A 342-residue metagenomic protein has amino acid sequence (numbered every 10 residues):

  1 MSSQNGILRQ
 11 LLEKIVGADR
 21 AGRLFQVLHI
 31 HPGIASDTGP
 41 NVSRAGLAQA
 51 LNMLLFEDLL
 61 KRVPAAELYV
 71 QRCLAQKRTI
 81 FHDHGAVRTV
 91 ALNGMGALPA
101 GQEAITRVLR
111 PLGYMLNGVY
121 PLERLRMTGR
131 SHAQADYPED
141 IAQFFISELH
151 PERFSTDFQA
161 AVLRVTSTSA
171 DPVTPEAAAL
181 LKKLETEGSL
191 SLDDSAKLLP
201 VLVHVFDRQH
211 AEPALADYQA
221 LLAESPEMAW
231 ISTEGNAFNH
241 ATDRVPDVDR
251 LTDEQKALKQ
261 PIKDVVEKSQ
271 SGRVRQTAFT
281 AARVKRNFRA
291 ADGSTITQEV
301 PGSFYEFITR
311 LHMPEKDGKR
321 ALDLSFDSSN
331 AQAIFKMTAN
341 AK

Functional and structural regions predicted by a protein language model:
M1-Q102, T106-K342: Extended, well-ordered protein cores
